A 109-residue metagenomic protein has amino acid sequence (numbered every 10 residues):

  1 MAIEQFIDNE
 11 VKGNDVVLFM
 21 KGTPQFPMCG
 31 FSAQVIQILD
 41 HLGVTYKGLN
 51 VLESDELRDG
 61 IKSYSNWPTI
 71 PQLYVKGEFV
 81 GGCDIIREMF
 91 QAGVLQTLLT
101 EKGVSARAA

Functional and structural regions predicted by a protein language model:
A2-V16, V104-R107: Extracytoplasmic thiol/disulfide redox context detector
Q5, R58-S63: TIR-domain catalytic/interaction hotspot
N9-T45: Local sequence-structure signature of Cys/Sec-based thiol-disulfide redox active-site neighborhoods
F19, Q72-K76: Acidic beta-strand-to-loop metal/phosphate-binding motif
D40-D59: Thiol-based oxidoreductase modules, predominantly thioredoxin-like and allied folds used for disulfide exchange
S63-T69: Thiol/disulfide oxidoreductase modules built on the thioredoxin-like
V75-R107: Non-catalytic, surface beta->alpha helical segment in thiol-disulfide oxidoreductase systems
